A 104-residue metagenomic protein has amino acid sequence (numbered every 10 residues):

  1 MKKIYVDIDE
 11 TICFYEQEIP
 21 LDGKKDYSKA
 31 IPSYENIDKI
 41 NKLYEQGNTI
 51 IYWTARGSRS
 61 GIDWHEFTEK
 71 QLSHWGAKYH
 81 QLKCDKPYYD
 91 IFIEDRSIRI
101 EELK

Functional and structural regions predicted by a protein language model:
M1-K104: Catalytic phosphate/metal-binding cores of nucleic-acid and nucleotide-processing enzymes, i.e., regions that mediate
